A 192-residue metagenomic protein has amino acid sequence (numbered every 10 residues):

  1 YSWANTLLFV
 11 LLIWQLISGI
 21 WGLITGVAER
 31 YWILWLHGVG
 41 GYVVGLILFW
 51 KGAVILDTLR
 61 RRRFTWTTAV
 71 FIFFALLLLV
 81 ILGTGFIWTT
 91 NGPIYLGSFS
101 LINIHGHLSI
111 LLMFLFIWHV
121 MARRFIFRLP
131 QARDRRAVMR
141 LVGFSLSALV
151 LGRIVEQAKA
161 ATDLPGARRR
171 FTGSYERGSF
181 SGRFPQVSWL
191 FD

Functional and structural regions predicted by a protein language model:
Y1-W189: Membrane-embedded alpha-helical bundles that constitute the cytochrome b-like, heme-associated redox core of multi-pass
